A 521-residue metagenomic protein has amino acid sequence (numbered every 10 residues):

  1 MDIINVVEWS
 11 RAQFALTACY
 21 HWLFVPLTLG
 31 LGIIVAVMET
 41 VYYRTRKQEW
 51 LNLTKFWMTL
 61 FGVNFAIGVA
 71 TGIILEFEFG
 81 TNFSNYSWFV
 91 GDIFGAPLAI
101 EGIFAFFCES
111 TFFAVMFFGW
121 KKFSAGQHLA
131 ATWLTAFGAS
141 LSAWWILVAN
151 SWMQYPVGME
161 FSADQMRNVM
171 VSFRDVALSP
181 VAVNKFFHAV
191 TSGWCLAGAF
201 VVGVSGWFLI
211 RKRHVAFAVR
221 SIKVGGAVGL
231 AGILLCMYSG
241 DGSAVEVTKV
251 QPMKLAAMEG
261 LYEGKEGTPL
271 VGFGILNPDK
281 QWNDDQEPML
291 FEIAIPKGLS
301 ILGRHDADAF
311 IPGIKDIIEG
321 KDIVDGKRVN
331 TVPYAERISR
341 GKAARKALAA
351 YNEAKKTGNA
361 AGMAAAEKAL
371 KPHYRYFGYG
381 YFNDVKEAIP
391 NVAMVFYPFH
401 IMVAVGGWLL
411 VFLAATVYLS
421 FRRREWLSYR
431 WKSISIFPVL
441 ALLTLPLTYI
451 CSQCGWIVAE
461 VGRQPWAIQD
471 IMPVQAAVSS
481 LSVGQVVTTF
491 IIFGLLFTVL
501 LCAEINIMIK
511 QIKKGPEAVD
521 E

Functional and structural regions predicted by a protein language model:
M1-E521: Polytopic transmembrane helical bundles with strong interfacial aromatic enrichment
